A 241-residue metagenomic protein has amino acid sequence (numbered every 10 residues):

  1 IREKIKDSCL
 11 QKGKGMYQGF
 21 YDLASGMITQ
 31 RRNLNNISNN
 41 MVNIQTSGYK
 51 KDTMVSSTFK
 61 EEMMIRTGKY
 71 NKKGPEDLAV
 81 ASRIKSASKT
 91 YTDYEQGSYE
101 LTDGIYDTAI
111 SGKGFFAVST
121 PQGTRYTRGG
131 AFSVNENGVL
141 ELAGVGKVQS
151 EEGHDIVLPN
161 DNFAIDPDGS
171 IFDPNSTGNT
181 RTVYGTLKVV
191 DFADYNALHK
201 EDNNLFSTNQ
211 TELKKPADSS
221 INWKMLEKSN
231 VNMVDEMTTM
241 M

Functional and structural regions predicted by a protein language model:
D7-M241: Amphipathic alpha-helical polymerization modules
